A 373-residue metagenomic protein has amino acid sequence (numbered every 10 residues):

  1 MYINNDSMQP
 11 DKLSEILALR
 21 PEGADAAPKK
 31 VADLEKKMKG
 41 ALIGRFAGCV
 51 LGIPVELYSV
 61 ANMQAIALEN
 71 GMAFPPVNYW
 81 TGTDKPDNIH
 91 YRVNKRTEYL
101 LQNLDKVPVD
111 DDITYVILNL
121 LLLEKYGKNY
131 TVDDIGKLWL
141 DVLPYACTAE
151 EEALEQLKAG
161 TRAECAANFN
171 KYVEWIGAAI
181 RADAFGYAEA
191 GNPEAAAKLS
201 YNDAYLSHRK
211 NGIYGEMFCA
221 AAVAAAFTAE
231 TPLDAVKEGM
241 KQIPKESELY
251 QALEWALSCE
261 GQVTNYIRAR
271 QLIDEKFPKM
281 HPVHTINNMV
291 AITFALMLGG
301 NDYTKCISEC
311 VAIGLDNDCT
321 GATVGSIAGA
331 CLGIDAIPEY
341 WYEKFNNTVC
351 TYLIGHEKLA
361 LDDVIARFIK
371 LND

Functional and structural regions predicted by a protein language model:
M1-D373: Structured, active/binding-site neighborhoods that engage oxygen-rich ligands
